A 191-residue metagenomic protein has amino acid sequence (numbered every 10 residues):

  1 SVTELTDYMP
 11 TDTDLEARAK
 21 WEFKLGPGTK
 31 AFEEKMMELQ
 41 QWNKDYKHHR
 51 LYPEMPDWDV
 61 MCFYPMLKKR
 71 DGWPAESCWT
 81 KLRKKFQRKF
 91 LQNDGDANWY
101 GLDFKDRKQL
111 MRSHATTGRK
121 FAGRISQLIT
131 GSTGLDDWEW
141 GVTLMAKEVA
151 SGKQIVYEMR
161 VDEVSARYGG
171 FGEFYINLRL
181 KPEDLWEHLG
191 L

Functional and structural regions predicted by a protein language model:
S1-D7, R50, S113-W140, I155 (+1 more regions): Short, glycine- and small/hydrophobic-rich beta-strand elements in well-ordered beta-sheets
V2-T116, K147, E183-L191: Short S/T/G/P-rich N-terminal loop/turn motif that feeds into the first structured element of a domain
T29, D162-E163: Serine-centered coil/turn micro-motif
D59-M61, W138-G141: Short, surface-exposed beta-edge/turn micro-motifs
P74, G152-K153: Short helix/loop capping segments that flank catalytic or ligand/cofactor-binding pockets
K84, V149, D162, G172-R179 (+1 more regions): Solvent-exposed, non-transmembrane amphipathic alpha-helical segments
M145-S151: Helix N-cap motif at beta-to-alpha junctions
Q154-R160: Short amphipathic alpha-helices in soluble, non-transmembrane regions that often serve as interface/regulatory elements
